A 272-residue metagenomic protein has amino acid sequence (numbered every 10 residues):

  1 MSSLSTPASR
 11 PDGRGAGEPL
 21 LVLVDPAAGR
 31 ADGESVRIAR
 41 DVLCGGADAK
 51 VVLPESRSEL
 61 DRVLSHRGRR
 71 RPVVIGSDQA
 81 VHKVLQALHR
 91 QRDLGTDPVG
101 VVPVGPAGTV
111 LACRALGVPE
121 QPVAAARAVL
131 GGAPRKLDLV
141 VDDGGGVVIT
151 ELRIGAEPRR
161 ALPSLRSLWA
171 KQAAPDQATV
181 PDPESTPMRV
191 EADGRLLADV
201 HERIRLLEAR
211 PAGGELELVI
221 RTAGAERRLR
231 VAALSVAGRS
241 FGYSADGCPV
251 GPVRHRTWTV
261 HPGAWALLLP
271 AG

Functional and structural regions predicted by a protein language model:
M1-A8, G17, V140, L162-P187 (+4 more regions): A broadly tuned "polar low-complexity/structure-edge" signature
S2-A8, R205-G272: ATP/nucleoside-binding phosphotransfer catalytic cores, i.e., glycine-rich phosphate-binding loops
S2-R153: Small-residue-rich beta-alpha loop regions that form the catalytic core of phosphotransfer and lipid-active enzymes
R14, L43, H66, Q91-D93 (+7 more regions): A generic structural signal for short, solvent-exposed coil/turn residues that cap or connect secondary-structure
L23, G45-A47, P72-V74, L111-C113 (+5 more regions): N-terminal start-of-chain detector that recognizes signal peptides and the immediate post-cleavage beginning
G29-R30, A156-E157, W265-L267: Short, acidic Gly/Pro/Ser/Thr-rich loop/turn segments
D93-E217, R221-A223: Catalytic core of DAGKc-family lipid kinases
